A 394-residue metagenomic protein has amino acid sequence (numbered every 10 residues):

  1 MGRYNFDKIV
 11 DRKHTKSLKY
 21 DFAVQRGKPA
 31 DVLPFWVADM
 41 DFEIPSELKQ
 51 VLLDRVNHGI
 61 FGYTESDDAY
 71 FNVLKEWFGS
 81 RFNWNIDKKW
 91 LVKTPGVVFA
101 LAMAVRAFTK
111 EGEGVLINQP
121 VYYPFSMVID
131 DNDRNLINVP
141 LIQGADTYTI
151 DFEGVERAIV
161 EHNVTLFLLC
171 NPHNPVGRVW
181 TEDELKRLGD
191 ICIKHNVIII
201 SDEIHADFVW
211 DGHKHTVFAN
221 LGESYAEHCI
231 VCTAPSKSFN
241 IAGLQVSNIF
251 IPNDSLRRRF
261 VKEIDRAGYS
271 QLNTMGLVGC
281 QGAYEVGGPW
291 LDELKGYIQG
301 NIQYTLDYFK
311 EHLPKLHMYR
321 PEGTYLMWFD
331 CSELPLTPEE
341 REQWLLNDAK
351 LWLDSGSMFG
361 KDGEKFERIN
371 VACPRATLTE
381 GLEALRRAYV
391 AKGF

Functional and structural regions predicted by a protein language model:
M1-K19, K28-D31: Conserved PLP-binding active-site segment in aminotransferase class I/II-type PLP enzymes
Y4, G27-L33, A38-L53, I86-D87 (+1 more regions): PLP-dependent class I/II
I9, F61-Y63, F218: Short clusters of hydrophobic/aromatic residues that line enzyme substrate/ligand-binding pockets
K16-A23, P140-Q143: Short regulatory "switch" loops immediately downstream of catalytic or recognition motifs within protein catalytic
R55, G62-P95: Conserved N-terminal alpha-helix of the aminotransferase class I/II PLP-enzyme fold
N57-I60, A104: Short acidic, glycine/Ser/Thr-rich loop/turn "cap" segments at secondary-structure junctions
